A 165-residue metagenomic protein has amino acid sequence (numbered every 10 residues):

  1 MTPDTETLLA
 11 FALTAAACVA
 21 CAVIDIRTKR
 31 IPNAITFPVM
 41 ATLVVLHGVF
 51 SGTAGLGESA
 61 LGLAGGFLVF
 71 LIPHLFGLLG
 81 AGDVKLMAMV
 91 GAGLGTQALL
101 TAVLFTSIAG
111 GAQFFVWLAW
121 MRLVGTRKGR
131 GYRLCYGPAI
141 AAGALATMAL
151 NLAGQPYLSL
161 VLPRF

Functional and structural regions predicted by a protein language model:
M1-F165: A membrane-topology feature that recognizes alpha-helical transmembrane segments and their immediate juxtamembrane
